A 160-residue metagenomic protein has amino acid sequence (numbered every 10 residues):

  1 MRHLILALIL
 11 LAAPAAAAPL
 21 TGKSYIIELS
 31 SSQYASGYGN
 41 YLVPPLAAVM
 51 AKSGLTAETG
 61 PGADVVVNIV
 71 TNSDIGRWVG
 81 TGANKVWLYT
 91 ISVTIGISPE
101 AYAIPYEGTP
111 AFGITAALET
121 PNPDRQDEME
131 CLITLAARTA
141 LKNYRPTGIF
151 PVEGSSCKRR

Functional and structural regions predicted by a protein language model:
H3, A7-G54, G148-R160: A structural "domain/chain start" motif
I5, I27, N40, G80 (+6 more regions): Intrinsically disordered, low-complexity regions enriched in small/polar residues
A18-G22, A101-R160: C-terminal/domain-edge helix-coil "capping" segments
P19-T21, P61, W87: Solvent-exposed loop and beta-edge segments used for protein-protein assembly and interaction
I27-L29, I69, I133: Extended hydrophobic/Leu-rich segments
A35-V43, V86-L88, N122-T134: Solvent-exposed, acidic/flexible segments
S53-V66: Short acidic low-complexity segments
A63-A111, L118, N122: Surface-exposed short loop/turn segments
